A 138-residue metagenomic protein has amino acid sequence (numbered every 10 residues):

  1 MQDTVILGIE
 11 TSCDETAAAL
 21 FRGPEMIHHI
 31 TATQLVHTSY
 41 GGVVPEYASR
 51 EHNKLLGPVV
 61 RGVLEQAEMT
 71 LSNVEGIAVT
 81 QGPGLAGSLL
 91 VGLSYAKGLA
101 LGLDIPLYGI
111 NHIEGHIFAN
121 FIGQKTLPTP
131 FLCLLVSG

Functional and structural regions predicted by a protein language model:
M1-S137: Short acidic/glycine-rich loops and adjacent helix/strand connectors that line catalytic pockets where negatively
